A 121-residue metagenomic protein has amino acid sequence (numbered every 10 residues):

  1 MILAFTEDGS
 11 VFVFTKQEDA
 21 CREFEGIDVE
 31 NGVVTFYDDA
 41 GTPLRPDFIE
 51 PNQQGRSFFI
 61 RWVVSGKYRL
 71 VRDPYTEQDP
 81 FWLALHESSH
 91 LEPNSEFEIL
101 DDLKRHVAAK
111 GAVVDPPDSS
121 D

Functional and structural regions predicted by a protein language model:
M1-E18: Short, extreme N-terminal segment that most often corresponds to the first beta-strand
T15-R22, E50-Q53: A short, sequence-level motif marking secondary-structure junctions
F24-G26: Long, charge-rich C-terminal accessory regions
E30-D121: Low-complexity intrinsically disordered segments
